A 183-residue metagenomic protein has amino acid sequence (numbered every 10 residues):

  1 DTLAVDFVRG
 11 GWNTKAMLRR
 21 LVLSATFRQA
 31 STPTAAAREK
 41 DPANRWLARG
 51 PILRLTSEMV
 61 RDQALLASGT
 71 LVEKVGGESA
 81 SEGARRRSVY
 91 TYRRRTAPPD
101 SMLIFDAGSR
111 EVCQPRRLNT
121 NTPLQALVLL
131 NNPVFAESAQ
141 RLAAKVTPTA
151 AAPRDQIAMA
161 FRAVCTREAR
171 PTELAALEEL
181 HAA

Functional and structural regions predicted by a protein language model:
D1-R9, V164, A175-A182: Amphipathic alpha-helical segments that form the core helices of the histone-fold
V5, L23, L66, T70 (+1 more regions): Residues within well-ordered alpha-helical secondary structure of globular protein domains
V8, K15, R28-V164, E168: An acidic, gly/pro-interrupted, aromatic-rich
T14-S24: Alpha-helical secondary-structure segments
L18, A158, R170-E178: Short, well-structured alpha-helical segments
